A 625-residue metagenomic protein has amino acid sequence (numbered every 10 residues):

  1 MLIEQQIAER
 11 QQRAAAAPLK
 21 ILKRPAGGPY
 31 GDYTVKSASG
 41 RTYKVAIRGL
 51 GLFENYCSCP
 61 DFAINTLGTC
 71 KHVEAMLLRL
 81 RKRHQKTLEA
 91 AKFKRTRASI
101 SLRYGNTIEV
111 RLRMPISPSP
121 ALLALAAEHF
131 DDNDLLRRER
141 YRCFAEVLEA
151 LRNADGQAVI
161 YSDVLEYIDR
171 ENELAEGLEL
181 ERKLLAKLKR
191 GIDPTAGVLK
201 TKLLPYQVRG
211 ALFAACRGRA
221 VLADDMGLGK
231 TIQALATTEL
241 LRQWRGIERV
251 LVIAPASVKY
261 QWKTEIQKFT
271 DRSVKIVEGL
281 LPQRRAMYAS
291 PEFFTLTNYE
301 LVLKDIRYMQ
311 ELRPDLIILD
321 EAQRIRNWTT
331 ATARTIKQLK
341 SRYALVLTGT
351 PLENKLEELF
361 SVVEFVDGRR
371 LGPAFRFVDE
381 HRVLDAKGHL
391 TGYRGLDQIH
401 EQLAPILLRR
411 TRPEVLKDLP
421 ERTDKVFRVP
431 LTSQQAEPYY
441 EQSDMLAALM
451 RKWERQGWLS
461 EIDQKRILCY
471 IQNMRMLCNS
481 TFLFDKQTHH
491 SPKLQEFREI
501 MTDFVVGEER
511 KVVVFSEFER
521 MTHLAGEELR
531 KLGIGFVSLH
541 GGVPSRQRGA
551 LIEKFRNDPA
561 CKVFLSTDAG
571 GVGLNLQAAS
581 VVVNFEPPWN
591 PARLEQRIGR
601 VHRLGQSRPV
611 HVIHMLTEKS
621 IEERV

Functional and structural regions predicted by a protein language model:
P25, T87-A220, G246, T264 (+6 more regions): Charged, low-complexity
S39-K92: Short Cys/His-based metal-binding microdomains
L185-T201, R209, T231-T330, S341 (+7 more regions): SF2 helicase/translocase NTPase motor core, specifically the RecA-like lobe 1 inter-motif segment between Walker
T195, T238, R242-R249, R313 (+3 more regions): Conserved Helicase C-terminal RecA-like lobe
G218-T237: Walker A/P-loop
I247-R249, K263-T264, K268-D271, F293 (+6 more regions): Conserved P-loop NTPase motor "coupling/switch" region that bridges the ATPase
R313-P314, E358-S361, L574-P587, V610-M615: A short beta-strand element within the Helicase C-terminal
W589-V625: A conserved SF2-helicase RecA2
